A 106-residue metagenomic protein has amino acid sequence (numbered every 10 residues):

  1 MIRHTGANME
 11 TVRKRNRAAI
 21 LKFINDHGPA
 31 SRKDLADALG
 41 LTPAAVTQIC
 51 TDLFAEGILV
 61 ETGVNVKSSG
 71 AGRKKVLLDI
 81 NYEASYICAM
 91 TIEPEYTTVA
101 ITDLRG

Functional and structural regions predicted by a protein language model:
M1-D37: Extreme N-terminal segment that seeds HTH/winged-HTH DNA-binding domains in transcriptional regulators
I24, L35, V46-L59: Basic amphipathic alpha-helical segments that dock to polyanions
L35-A38, I101-D103: A generic structural signal for ordered secondary structure
T42: Helix-turn-helix DNA-binding motif, specifically the short coil turn and the N-cap/start of the second
F54-A71: Beta-hairpin "wing" of winged helix-turn-helix
G72-G106: Gly/Thr-rich phosphate-binding beta-strand-loop-beta motif of the actin/hexokinase/Hsp70
